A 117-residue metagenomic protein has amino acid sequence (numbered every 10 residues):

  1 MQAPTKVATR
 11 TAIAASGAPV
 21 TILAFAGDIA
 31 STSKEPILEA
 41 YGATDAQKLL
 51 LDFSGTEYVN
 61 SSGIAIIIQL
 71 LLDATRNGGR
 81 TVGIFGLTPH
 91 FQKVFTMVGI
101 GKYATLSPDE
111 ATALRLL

Functional and structural regions predicted by a protein language model:
Q2-E39, F53-G55: STAS-typified acidic loop motif
S31-A104: Amphipathic alpha-helical interaction surfaces in cytosolic regulatory modules
T105-D109: Short acidic-hydrophobic, aromatic-tinged amphipathic segments that line or gate anion-handling sites
